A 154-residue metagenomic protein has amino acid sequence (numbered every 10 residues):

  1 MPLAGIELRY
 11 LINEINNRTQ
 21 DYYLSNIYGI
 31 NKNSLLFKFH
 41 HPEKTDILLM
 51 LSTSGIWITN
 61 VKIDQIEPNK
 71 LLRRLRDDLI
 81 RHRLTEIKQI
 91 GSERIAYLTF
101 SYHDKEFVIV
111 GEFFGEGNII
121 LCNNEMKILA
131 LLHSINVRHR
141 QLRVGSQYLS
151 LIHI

Functional and structural regions predicted by a protein language model:
M1-I12, N16-L24, E106-G111, C122-H133: Charged/polar interaction segments and conserved charged motifs
L3-I63, E67: A structured, charge-rich N-terminal accessory region that forms the first stable segment of a protein and links
H41-I152: Phosphate/anion-contacting hairpin/loop surfaces
